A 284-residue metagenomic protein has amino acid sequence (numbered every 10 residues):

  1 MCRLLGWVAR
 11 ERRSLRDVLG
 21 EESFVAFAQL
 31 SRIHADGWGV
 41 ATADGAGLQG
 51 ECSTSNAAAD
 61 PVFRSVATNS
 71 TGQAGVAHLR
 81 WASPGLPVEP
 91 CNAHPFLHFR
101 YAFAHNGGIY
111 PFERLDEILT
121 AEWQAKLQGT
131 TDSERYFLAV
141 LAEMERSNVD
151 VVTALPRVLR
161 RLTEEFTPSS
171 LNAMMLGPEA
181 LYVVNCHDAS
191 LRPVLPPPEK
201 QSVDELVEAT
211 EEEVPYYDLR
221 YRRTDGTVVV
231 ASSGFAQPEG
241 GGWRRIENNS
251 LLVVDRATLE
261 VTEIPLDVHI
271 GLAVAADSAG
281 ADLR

Functional and structural regions predicted by a protein language model:
M1-F103, I109-R284: N-terminal segments that mediate ammonia production and transfer in glutamine-dependent amidotransferase systems
